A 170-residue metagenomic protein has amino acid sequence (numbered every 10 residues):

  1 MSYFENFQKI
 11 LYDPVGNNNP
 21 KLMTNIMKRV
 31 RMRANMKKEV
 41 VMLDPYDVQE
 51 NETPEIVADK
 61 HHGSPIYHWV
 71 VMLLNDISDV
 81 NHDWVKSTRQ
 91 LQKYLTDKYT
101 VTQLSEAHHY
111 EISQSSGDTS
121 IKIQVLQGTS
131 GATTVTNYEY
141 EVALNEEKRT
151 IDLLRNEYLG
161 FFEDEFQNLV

Functional and structural regions predicted by a protein language model:
M1-V170: Cell-surface/extracellular proteins and modules involved in cell-wall/glycan interaction or trafficking/anchoring
